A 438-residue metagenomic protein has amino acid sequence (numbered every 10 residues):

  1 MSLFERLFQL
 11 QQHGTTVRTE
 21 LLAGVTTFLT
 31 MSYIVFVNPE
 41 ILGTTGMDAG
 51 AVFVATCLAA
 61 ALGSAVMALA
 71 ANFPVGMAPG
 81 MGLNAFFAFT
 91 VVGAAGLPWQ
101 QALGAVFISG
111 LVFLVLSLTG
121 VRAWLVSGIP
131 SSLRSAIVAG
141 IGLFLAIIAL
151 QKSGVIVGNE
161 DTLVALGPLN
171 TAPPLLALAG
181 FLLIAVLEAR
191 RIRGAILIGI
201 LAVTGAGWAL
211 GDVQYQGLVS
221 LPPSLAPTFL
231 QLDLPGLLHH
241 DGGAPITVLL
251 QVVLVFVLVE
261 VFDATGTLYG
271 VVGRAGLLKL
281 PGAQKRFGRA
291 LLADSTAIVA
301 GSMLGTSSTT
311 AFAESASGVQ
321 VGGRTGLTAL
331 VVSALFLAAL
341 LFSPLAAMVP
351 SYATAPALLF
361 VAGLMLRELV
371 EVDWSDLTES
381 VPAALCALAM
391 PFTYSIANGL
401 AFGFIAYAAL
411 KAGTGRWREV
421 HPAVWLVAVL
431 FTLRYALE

Functional and structural regions predicted by a protein language model:
M1-A51, V164-L166, I198-G288, T432-L433: Helix-loop-helix hairpins and the membrane-proximal interhelical loops of multi-pass alpha-helical transport proteins
S2-N38, A59, G80-F89, G93-V138 (+1 more regions): Helix-loop-helix junctions within the multi-pass membrane cores of secondary transporters/permeases
L21, I41, L125, G194 (+3 more regions): Residue-level signature of catalytic and energy-coupling elements of molecular machines, predominantly ATP/GTP-dependent
V25-S32, L62-A65, L69, L150 (+3 more regions): Hydrophobic/aromatic residues within the transmembrane alpha-helices of Major Facilitator Superfamily
G43, A68, N72, G76 (+6 more regions): Transmembrane helix-loop junctions in multipass membrane proteins, especially transporters and channels
T45-A65: Loop-to-helix transition at the N-terminal end of transmembrane alpha-helices
A60-M81, V112: Juxtamembrane transmembrane-helix boundary signature
A95-A209, L330-E438: Membrane-embedded alpha-helical modules
